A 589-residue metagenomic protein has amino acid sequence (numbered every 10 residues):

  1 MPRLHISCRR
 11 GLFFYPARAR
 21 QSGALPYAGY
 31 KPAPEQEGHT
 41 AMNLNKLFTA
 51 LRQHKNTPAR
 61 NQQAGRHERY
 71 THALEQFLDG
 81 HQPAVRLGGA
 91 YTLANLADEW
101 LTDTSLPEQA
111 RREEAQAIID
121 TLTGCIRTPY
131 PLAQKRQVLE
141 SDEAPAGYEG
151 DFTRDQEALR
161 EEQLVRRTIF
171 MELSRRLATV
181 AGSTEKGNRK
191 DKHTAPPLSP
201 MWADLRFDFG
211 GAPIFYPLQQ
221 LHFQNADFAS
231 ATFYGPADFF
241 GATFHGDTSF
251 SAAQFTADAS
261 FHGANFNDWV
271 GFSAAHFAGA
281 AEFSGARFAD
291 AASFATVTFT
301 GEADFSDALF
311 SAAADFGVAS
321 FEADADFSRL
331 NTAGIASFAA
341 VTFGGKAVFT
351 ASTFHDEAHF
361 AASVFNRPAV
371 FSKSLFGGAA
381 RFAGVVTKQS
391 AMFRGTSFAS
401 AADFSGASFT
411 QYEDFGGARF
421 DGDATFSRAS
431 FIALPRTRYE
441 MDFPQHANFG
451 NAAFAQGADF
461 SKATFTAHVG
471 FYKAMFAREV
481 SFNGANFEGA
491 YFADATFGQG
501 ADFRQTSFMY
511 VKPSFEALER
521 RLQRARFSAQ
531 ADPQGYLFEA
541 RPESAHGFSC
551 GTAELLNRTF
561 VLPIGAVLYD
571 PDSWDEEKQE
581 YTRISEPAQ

Functional and structural regions predicted by a protein language model:
P2-L4, T40, Q63, R112: Short intrinsically disordered, low-complexity coil segments enriched in acidic
P2-R3, P16, G23-A28, P32-A33: Short, low-complexity intrinsically disordered segments enriched in A/P/G/S/L with frequent Arg, especially at protein
R3, A19, P34-E37, L51-R52 (+3 more regions): Intrinsically disordered, low-complexity regions enriched for glutamine and histidine
G11-F13, A553: General secretory precursor processing signal
A24, A28, Q36, P563-G565 (+1 more regions): Generic alpha-helical structural signal
E35-T102: Membrane-proximal alpha-helical anchors
E68-E75, H81-Y91, E99-Q589: N-terminal leader/targeting and pre-domain segments
